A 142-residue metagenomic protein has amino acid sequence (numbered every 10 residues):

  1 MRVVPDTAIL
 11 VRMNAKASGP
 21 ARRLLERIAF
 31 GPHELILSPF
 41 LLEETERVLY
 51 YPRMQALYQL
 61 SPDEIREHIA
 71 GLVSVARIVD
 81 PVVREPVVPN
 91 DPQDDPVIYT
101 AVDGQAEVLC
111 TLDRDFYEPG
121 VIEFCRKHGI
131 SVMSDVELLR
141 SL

Functional and structural regions predicted by a protein language model:
M1-L37: Short, well-structured N-terminal submotif of metal-dependent ribonuclease cores
T7, P39-F40, L112-R114: Short secondary-structure boundary segments
L10, L42, M54, F116-Y117 (+1 more regions): A generic structural signal for short hydrophobic patches within well-formed alpha-helices
G19, I36, D63, V88 (+1 more regions): Residues at secondary-structure transition points
R27, T100, F124: Hydrophobic/aromatic ligand-binding patch that stacks against planar heteroaromatic rings of cofactors or nucleotides
R27-V83: PIN-domain endoribonuclease scaffold, especially VapC-family toxins
S74-V108, G120: Active-site neighborhoods of divalent-metal-dependent phosphate/nucleic-acid chemistry enzymes
G104-V108, R114-L142: Acidic, PIN/NYN-like endoribonuclease modules and their adjacent C-terminal/linker elements
